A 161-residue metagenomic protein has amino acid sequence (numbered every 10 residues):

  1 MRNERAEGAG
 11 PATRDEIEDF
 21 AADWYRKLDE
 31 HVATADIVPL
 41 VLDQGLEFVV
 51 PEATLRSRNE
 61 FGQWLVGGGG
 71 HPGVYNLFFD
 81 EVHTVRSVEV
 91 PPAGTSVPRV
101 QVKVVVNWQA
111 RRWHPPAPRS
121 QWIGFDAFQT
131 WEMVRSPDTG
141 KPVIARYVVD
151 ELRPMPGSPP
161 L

Functional and structural regions predicted by a protein language model:
M1-A35, P39-L40, Q44-F48: Short, low-complexity N-terminal intrinsically disordered segments enriched in polar/charged residues
R2, T95-Q101, P115-L161: Short beta-strand edge/turn micro-motifs at domain boundaries
A6, G10, R14, T54 (+3 more regions): Intrinsic-disorder-associated interaction segments
A12, E16-I17, N76, V85 (+1 more regions): A broad structural signal for short, well-ordered beta-strand segments within beta-sheet-rich domains
T34-A35, P39-P98: A solvent-exposed, acidic/Ser-Thr-rich amphipathic alpha-helical stretch
V41-L42, V104-A110, V148-E151: Short beta-strand segments enriched in hydrophobic/aromatic residues within well-folded beta-rich domains
G68, P72-T95, V104-P116, Q121 (+2 more regions): Soluble ligand-binding/transfer domains with enclosed cavities or grooves
